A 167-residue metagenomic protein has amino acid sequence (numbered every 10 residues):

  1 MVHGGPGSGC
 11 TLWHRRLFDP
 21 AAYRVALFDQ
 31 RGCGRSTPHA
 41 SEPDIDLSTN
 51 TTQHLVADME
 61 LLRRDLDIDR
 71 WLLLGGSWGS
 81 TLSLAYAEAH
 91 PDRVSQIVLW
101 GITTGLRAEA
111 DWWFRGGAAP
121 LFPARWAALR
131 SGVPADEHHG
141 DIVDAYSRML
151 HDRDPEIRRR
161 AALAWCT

Functional and structural regions predicted by a protein language model:
M1-S41, R63, D69: Conserved HGGG/HGGXW glycine-rich cap/lid loop of the alpha/beta-hydrolase fold
H3, W71, G75-S80: Conserved alpha/beta-hydrolase "nucleophile elbow" surrounding the catalytic nucleophile
E42-L55, A108-R115: Catalytic nucleophile-loop/oxyanion-hole region of alpha/beta-hydrolase and closely related hydrolase-like folds
T51, S77-W78, G101: Catalytic nucleophile serine of serine hydrolases, specifically the conserved "nucleophile elbow" pentapeptide
Q53-L72: Conserved acidic catalytic loop of the alpha/beta-hydrolase fold
S80-P91, I97-L99: Short glycine-enriched nucleophile-adjacent loop and the immediately C-terminal alpha-helix near the catalytic center
D92-R148: A catalytic-pocket lid/entrance helix-loop region that shapes and gates access to the active site across common
H139-T167: Conserved alpha/beta-hydrolase catalytic His-Asp/Glu region
